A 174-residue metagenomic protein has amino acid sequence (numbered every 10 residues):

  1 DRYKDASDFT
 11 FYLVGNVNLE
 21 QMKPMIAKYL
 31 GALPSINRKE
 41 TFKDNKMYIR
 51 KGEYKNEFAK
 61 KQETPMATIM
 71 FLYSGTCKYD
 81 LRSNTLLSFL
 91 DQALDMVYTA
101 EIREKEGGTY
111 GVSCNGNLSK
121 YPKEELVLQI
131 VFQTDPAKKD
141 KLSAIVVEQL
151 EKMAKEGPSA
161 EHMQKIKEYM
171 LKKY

Functional and structural regions predicted by a protein language model:
D1, D8-V14, P65-R82, S88 (+1 more regions): M16 family metallopeptidases and their MPP-like homologs
D1-Y29: Non-catalytic, conformational "gating/processing" segments within enzyme and secreted inhibitor domains
N18-M22, Y98, K138: Short phosphate-engaging motifs
Q21-K23, Y48-K55, Y121-E125: Short, solvent-exposed polar/charged micro-motifs at secondary-structure junctions
M25-I36, Q149-M153: Conserved short hydrophobic interaction patches
I36-R50, C114, S159-K167: A generic structural motif
R38-V97, E101: His/Glu-based metal-binding/catalytic segments typifying zinc-dependent metallopeptidases
